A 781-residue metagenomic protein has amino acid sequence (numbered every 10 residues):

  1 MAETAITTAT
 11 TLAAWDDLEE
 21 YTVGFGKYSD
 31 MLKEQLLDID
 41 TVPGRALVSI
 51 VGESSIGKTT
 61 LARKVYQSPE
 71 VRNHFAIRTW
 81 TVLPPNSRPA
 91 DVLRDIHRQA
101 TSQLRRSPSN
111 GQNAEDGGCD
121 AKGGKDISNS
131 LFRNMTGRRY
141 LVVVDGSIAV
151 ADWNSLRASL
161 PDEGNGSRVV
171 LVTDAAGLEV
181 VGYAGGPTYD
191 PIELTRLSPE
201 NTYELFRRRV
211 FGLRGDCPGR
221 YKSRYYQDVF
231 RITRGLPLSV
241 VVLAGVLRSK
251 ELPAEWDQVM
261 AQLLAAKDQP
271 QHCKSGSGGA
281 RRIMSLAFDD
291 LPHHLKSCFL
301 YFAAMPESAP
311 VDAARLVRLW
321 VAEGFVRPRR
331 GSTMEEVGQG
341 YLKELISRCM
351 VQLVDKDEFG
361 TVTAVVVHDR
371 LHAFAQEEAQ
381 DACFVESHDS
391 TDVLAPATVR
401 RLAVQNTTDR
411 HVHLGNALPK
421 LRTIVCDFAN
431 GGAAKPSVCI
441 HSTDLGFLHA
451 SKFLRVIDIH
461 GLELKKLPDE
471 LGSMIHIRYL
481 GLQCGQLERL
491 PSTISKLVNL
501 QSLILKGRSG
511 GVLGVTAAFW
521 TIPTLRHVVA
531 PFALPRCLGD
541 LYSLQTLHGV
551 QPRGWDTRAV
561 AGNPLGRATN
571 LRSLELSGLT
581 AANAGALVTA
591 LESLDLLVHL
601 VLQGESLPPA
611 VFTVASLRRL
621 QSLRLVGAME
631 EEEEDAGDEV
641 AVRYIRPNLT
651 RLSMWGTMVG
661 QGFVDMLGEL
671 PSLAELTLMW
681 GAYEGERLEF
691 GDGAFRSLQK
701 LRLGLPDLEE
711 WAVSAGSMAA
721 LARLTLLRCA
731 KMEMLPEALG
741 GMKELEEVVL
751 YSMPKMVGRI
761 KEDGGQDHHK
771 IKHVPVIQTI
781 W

Functional and structural regions predicted by a protein language model:
M1-T8, P161-G164, V246-C298, F302-G472 (+2 more regions): Surface-exposed helical/coil interface segments that assemble multiprotein signaling complexes
A2-I56, T60-P69, D95, Q99-A100 (+7 more regions): N-terminal flanking helix/linker immediately upstream of nucleotide/cofactor-binding cores
A2-T8, I96, A100-A121, N165-S167 (+4 more regions): Non-catalytic, charged helical/coil tracts that couple and regulate nucleotide-powered enzyme cores
Q35, S130-M135, R139-L141, E163-G164 (+6 more regions): Cross-kingdom leucine-rich repeat
Q67, I148, T173-V180, T407-D409 (+4 more regions): Short, polar loop motifs at secondary-structure junctions
Q67-H74, G124-L197: A conserved switch/coupling segment of P-loop NTPase cores
R78-S87, L194: A short hydrophobic beta-strand->loop->alpha-helix junction that borders the nucleotide-binding pocket of P-loop NTPases
V456-I459, Y479-Q483, S502-L505, V529: Short beta-strand elements of solenoid repeat domains
